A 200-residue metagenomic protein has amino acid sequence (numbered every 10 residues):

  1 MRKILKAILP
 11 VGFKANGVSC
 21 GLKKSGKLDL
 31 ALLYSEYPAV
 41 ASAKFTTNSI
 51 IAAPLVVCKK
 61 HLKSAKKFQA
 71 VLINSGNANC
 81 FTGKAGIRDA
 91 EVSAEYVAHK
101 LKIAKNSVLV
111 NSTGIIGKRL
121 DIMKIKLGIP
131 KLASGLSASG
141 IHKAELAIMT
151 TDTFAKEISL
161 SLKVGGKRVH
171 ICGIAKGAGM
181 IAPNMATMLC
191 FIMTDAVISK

Functional and structural regions predicted by a protein language model:
M1-S49: N-terminal amphipathic/basic leader segments beginning at the initiator methionine
K24, H61-K67, M180-N184: Short glycine/proline-enriched loop/turn "hinge" motifs that connect secondary-structure elements and lie
A39, N77-C80: A short, flexible beta-alpha/helix-coil linker loop
V40, F45-K63, D152-V164: Glycine-rich oxoanion-binding loops at beta->alpha junctions
F45, N79-E91: Active-site pocket-shaping loop/turn-to-helix segments
I51-L62, I87-L101: Short, well-ordered amphipathic alpha-helical segments that serve as non-catalytic structural scaffolds within diverse
Q69-G76, S107-T113: Glycine- and acidic-rich phosphate- and metal-coordinating loops
E91, Y96-K200: Glycine-rich, mobile lid/loop segments that gate access to catalytic sites or pores
